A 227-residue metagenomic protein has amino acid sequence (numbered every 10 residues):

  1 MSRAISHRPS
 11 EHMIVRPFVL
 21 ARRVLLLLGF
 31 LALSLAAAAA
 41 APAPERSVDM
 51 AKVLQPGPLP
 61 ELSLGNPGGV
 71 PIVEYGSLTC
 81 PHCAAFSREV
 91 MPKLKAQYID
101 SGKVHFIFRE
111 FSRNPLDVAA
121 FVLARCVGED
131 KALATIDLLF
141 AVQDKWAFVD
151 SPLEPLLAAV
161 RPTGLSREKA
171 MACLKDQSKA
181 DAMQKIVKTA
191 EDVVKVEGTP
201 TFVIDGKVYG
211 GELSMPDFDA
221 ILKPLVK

Functional and structural regions predicted by a protein language model:
S2-I14, L27-N114, Q184-V187, D192 (+1 more regions): Extracytoplasmic thiol/disulfide redox context detector
I5, E11-P17, A41-P44, Y75-S77 (+1 more regions): C-terminal cap of thioredoxin/glutaredoxin-like
V19-L26: N-terminal secretory signal peptides and thylakoid transit peptides that target proteins across membranes
K52, P60-L62, A84, L138 (+3 more regions): Flexible, active-site-adjacent loop/turn segments at secondary-structure boundaries
P67, C126, C173: Functionally engaged cysteine thiol sites
L78-T79, A84-R161: Structural alpha/beta surface segment adjacent to cysteine/selenocysteine redox centers across thiol/disulfide enzymes
